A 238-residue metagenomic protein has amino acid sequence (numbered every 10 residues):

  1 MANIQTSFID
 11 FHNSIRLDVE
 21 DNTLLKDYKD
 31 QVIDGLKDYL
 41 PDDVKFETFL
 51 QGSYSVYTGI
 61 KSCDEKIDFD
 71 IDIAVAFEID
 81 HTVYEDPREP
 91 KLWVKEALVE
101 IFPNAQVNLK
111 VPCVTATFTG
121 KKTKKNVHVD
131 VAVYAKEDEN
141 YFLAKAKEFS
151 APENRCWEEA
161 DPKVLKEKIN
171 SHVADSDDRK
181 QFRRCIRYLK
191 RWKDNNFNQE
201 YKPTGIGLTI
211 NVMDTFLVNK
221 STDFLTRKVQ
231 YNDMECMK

Functional and structural regions predicted by a protein language model:
M1-D68, I79-E89: N-terminal regions immediately upstream of nucleotidyltransferase
T23, I33-L40, R88-F142: Conserved catalytic core of two-metal-ion nucleotidyltransferases
E47, S55-V56, K66-A74, T115-A132 (+1 more regions): Histidine-centered divalent-metal-coordination microenvironment in nucleic-acid enzymes
D68-F77, P162-S171, T209: Glycine-rich, often proline-containing surface loops adjacent to acidic residues and nearby aromatics that form
Y84-E89, Y134, D138-A144, F224-K238: Helical (often loop-to-helix) elements that flank the catalytic cores of nucleotide-handling enzymes
K125-R187: Extended, alpha-helix-rich binding/interface surfaces that flank or overlap catalytic cores and mediate recognition
K180-K238: Conserved nucleotidyltransferase catalytic core and NTase-mimicking acidic/glycine-rich helix/loop elements in nucleic
